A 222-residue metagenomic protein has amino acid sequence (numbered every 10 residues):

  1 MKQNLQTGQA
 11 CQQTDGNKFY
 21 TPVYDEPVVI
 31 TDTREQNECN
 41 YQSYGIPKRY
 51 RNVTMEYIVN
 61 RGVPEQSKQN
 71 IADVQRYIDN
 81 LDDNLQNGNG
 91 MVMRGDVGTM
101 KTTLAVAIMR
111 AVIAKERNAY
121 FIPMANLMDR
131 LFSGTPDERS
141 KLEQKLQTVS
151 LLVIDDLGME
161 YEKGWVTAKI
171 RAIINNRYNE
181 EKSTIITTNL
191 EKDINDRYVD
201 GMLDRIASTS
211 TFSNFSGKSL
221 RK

Functional and structural regions predicted by a protein language model:
M1-Q69, R76, F212-S213, G217 (+1 more regions): A short, basic N-terminal segment
S67-A72, R94, M109-T148, Y161-G164: Short glycine-rich substrate-engagement loop in P-loop NTPases that contacts/grips substrate
A72-L85: Pre-Walker A adenine-sensing motif
D79-D82, R130-L152, A168-N176, G201: Conserved alpha-helical scaffold flanking the Walker A/P-loop in AAA+ ATPase domains
D83-A105: Walker A/P-loop nucleotide-binding motif
N89-M93, S150-I154, T184: Generic beta-sheet signal
R117-N118, T148-L151, E180-I186: Loop/turn-to-beta-strand initiation segments
L127-L131, L157-K222: Replace "adjacent to P-loop NTPase cores in ATP/GTP-dependent enzymes" with "adjacent to NTP-binding cores
